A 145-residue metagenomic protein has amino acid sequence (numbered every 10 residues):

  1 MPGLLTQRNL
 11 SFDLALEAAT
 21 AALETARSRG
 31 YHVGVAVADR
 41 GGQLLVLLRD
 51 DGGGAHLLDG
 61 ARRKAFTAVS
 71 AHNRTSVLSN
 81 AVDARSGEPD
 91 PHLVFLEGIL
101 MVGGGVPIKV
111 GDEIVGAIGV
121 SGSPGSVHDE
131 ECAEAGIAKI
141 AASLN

Functional and structural regions predicted by a protein language model:
M1-N145: Flexible, solvent-exposed loop/hinge segments and secondary-structure transition points
